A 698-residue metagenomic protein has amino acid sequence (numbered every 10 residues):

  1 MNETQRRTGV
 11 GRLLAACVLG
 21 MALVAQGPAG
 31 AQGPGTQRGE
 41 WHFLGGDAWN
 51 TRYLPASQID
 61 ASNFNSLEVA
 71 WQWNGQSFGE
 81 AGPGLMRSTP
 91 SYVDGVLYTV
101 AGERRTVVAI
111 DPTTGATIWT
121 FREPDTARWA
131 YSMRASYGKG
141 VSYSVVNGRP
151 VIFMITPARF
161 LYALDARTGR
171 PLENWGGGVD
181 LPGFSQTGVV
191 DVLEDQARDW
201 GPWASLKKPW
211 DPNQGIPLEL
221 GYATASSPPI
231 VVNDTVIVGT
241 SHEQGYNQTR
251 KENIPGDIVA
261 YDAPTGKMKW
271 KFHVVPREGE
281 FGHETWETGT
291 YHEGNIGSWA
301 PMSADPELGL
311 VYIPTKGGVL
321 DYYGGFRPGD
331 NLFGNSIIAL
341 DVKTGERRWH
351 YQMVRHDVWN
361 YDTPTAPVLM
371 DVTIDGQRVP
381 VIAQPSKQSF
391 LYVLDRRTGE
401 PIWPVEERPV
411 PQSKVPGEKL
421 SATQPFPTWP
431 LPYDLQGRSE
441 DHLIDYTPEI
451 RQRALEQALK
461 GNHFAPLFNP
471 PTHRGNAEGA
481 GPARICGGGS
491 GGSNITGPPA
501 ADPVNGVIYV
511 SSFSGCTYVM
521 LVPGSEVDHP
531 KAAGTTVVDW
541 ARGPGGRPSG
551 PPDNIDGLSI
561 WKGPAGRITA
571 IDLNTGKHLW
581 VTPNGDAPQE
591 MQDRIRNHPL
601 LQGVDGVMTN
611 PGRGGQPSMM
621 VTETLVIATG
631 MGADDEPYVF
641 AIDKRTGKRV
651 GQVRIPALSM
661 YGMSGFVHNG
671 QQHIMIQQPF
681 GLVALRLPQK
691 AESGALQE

Functional and structural regions predicted by a protein language model:
M1-V10: N-terminal secretory signal peptides that target proteins for export/translocation
R12-A25: Bacterial N-terminal signal peptides
A25, A29-A31: Boundary at the C-terminal end of the N-terminal hydrophobic targeting segment
Q32-F78, Y92: Mature N-terminal segment immediately following signal peptide/propeptide cleavage in secreted/periplasmic
W41-G45, P83-T106, S132-F160, G221-R250 (+11 more regions): Repeat-blade elements of multi-bladed beta-propeller folds
A48-L54, F78-G82, T99, V108 (+2 more regions): Short, solvent-exposed loop/turn elements at domain surfaces
N63-Q76, V107-Y131, L161-E219, K251 (+8 more regions): Extracytoplasmic/lumenal domain signature
Q424, T428-G515, R567-A570: Long, low-complexity segments enriched in small/aliphatic residues
